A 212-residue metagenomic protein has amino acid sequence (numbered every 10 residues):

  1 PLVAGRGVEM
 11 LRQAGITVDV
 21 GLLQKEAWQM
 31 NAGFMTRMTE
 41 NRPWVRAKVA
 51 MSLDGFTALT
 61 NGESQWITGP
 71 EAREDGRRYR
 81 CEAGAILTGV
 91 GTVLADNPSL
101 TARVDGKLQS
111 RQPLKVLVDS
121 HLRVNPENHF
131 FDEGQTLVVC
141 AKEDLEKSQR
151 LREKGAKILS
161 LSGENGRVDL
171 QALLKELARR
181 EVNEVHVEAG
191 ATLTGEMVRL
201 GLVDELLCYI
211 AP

Functional and structural regions predicted by a protein language model:
P1, A85, E184, D204-E205: Residues at the N-termini of beta-strands
P1-W28, K142-D144, K157, E196-V198: Zn2+-dependent cytidine deaminase-like catalytic core
G15, E181, G201: Conserved functional loop/turn residues at catalytic and ligand-binding sites
L22, L161-S162, I210: Short beta->alpha connector loops at strand-helix junctions that form conserved, small/polar/Pro-enriched
K25, N165, A191-T192, P212: Conserved beta-strand edge residues that scaffold enzyme active sites
F34-T36, E40-L53, T57-N183, T192-G195: Active-site ligand-binding patch in enzyme domains
R199-P212: Flexible, gly/pro- and Lys/Arg-enriched active-site loops
